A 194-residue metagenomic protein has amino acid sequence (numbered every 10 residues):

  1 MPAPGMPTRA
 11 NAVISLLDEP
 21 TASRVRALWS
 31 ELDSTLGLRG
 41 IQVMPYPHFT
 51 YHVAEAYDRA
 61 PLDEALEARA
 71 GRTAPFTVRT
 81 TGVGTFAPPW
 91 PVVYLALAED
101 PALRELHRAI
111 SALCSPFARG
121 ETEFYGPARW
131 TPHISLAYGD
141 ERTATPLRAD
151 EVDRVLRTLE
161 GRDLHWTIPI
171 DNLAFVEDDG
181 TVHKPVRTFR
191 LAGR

Functional and structural regions predicted by a protein language model:
M1-R79, D100-L164, V182-R194: Basic, often amphipathic N-terminal segments
T81-P89, I168-K184: Glycine-rich beta-strand-turn "strand-cap" elements at beta-sheet edges
V93-E99: Short histidine-centered catalytic/ligand-binding loop motif
L95, I168, F189-L191: Generic detection of short hydrophobic beta-strand segments and adjacent strand-loop junctions
